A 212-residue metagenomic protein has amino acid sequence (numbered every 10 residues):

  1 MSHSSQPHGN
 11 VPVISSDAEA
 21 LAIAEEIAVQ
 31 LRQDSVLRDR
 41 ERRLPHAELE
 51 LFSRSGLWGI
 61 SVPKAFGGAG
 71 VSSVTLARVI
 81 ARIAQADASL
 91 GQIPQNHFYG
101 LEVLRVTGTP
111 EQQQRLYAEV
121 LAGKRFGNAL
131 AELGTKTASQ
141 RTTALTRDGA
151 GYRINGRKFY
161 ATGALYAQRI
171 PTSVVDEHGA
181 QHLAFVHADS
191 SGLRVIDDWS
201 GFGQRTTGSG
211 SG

Functional and structural regions predicted by a protein language model:
S2-R78: Alpha-helical interface subdomain recognition
H46, E50-S53, I60-T162: Glycine-rich flavin
A118-E119, T162, V175, G203-T207: A general structural signal for short secondary-structure junctions and capping/turn motifs
K136-A138, A167, T207: Short solvent-exposed loop/turn micro-motifs enriched in small/polar/acidic residues
T142, L183-F185, S211: Well-ordered beta-strand positions in beta-sheet-rich domains
G149-R153, R169, A180, S211: A generic structural signal for beta-strand entry/edge sites
Y160-I196: A short core secondary-structure module
S191-G212: Flexible, small-/acidic-enriched active-site or ligand-binding loops
